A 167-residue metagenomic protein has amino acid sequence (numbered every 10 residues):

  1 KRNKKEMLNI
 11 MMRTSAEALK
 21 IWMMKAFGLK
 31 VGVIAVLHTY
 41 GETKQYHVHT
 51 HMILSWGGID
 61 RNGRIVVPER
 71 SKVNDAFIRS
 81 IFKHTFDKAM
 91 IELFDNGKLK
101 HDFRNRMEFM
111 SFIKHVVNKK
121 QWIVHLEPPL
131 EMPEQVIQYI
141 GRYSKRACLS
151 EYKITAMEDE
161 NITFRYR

Functional and structural regions predicted by a protein language model:
K1-R167: Beta->alpha loop/short-helix hinge microenvironment recognizer with preference for catalytic Tyr/His contexts
